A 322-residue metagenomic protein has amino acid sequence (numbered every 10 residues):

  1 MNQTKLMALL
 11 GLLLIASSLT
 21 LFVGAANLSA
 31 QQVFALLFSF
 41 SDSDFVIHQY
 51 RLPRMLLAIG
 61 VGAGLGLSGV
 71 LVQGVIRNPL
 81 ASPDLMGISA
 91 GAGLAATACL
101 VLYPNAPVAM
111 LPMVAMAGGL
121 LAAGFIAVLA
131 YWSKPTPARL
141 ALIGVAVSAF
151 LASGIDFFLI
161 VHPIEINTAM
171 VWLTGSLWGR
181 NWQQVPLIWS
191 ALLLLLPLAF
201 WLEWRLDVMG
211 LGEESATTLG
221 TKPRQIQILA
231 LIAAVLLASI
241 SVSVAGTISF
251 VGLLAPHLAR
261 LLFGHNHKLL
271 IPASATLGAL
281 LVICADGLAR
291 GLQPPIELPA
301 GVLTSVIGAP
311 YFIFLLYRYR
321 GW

Functional and structural regions predicted by a protein language model:
M1-W322: Alpha-helical transmembrane segments in inner-membrane proteins
